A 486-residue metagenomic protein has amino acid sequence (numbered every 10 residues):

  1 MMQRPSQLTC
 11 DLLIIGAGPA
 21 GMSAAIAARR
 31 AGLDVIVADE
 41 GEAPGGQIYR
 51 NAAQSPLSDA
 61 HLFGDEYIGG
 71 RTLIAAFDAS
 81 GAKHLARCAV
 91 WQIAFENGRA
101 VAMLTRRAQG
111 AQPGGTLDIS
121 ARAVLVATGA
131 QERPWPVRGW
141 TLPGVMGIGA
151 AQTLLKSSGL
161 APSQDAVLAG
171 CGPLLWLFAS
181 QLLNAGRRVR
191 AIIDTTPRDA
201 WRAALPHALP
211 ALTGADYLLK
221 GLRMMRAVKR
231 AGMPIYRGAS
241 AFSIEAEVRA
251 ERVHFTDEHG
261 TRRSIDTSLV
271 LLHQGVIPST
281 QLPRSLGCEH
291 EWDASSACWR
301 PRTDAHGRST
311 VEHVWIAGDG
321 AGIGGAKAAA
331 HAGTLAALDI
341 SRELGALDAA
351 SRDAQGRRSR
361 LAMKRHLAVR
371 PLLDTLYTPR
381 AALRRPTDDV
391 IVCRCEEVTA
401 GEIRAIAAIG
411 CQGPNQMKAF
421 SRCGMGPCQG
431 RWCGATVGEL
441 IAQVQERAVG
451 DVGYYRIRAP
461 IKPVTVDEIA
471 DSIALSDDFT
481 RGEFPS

Functional and structural regions predicted by a protein language model:
M2-P427, R431-S486: Residues forming the flavin
